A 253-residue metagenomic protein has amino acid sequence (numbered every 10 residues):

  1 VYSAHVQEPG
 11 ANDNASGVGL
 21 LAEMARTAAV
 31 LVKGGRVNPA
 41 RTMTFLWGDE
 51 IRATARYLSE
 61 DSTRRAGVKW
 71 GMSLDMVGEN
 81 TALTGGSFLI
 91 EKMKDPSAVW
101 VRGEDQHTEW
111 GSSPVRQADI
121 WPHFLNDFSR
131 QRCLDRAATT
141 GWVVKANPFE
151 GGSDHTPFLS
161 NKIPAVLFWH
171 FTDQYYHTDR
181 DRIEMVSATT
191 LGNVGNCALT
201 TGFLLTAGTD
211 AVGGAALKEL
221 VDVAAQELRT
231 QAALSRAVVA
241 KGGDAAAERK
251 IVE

Functional and structural regions predicted by a protein language model:
Y2-T54, A198: Alpha-helical metal-binding/catalytic segments enriched in His/Glu/Asp
S3-Q7, L46-E50, M72-V77, W169-T172 (+1 more regions): Active-site-proximal beta-strand/loop segments in catalytic clefts of secreted hydrolases
P9-G17, A118, N147, E184-S187: Alpha-helix N-cap/helix-initiation motif
A11-S16, R56-L58, A82-G85, T178-D179: Short, solvent-exposed loop/turn and secondary-structure capping segments
E23-K33, S59-T63, L134-A138, L199-D210: Sec-exported extracytoplasmic/periplasmic mature domains
R26, R41, Q174-A225, R229: His/Asp/Glu-rich mid-to-C-terminal helical/loop segments that flank catalytic regions of hydrolases
G48-T156, S160-L167, S187-T189: Metal-dependent peptidase/peptidase-like ectodomains
A211-E253: Acidic, Ser/Thr-rich low-complexity intrinsically disordered segments
